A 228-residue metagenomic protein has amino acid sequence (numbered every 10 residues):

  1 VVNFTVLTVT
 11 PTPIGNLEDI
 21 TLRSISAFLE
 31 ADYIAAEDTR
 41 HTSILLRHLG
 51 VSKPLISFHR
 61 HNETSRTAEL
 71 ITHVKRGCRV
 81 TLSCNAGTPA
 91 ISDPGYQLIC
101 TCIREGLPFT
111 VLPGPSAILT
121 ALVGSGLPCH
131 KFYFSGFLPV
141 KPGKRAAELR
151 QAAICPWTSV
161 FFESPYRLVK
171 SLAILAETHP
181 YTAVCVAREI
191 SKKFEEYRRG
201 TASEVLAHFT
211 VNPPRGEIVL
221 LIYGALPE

Functional and structural regions predicted by a protein language model:
V1-R60: Glycine-rich, flexible N-terminal cofactor/catalytic loop recognition
V6-T10, R76-C84, F132, W157-F161 (+1 more regions): Generic beta-sheet signal
F28-I34, G106-T110, W157-S159: Short active-site oxyanion
S57-T64, F137-P142: Conserved helicase motor
T67-S116: Glycine/small-residue-rich loop that forms an oxyanion/phosphate-binding "nest" at active or ligand-binding sites
R79, W157-E228: A contiguous loop/helix-start segment that scaffolds small-molecule binding in enzyme catalytic cores
Q97-C155: Class I SAM-dependent methyltransferase SAM-binding "motif I" and its flanking Rossmann-like core
